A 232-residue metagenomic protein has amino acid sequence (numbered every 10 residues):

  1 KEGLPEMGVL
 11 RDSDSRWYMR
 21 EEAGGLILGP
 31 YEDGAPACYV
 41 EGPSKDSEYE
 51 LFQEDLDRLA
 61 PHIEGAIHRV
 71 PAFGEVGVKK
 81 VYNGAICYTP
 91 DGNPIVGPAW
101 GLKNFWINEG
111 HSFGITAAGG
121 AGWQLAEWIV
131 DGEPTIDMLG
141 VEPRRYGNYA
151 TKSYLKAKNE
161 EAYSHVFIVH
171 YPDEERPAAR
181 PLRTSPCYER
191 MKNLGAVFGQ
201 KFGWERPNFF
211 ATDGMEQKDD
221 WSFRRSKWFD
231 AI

Functional and structural regions predicted by a protein language model:
K1-R11, I136, G140-R145: Glycine-rich loop(s) and the adjacent beta-strand/alpha-helix scaffold that form part
E2-N104: Active-site lid/adjacent beta-loop-alpha segment flanking the redox-cofactor pocket in flavoenzymes
G24, D33-G34, G101, S112-G114 (+2 more regions): Short, glycine-/Ser/Thr-/acidic-enriched flexible segments
Y49-L56, H111, I115, P177-P181: Hydrophobic alpha-helical scaffolding
H68-E75, E127-P134, Y146, A196: Generic secondary-structure signature for well-ordered alpha-helical cores
W106-E109: Short pre-catalytic strand/loop immediately N-terminal to key active-site residues, enriched for Gly-Thr
A117-L139: Internal hydrophobic alpha-helix adjacent to the cofactor/substrate pocket in enzyme cavities
I136-D137, P143-I232: Glycine/proline-enriched, intrinsically flexible loops and inter-domain linkers
